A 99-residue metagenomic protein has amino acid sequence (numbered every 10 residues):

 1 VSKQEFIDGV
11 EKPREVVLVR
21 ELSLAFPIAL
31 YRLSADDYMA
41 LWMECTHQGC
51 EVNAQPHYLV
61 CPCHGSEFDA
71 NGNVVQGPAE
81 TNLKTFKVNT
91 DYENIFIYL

Functional and structural regions predicted by a protein language model:
V1-Q55, N82-L99: N-terminal pre-ligand scaffold of iron-sulfur
Q48, H64, N71: Short glycine-rich loop/turn motifs that provide flexible caps or phosphate-binding loops at active sites
N53-P56, D69-G72: Short Cys/His-rich "knuckle" micro-motifs
L59-S66, V75-K84: Short cysteine/histidine-rich metal-coordination sites, predominantly Zn2+-binding motifs
E67-F68, V88: Active-site and channel-lining beta-strand-loop segments that bind or position nucleotide-derived/phosphorylated
